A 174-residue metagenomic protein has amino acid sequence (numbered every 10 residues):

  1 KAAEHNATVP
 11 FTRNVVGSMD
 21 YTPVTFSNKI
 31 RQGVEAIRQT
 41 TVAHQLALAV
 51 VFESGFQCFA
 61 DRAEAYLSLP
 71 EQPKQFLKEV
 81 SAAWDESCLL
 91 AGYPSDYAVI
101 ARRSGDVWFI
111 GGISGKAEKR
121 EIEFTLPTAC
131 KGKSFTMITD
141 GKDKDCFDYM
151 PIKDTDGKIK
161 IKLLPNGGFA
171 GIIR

Functional and structural regions predicted by a protein language model:
K1-E64, G92: Glycan-recognition surfaces
V51, I110, N166: Conserved, mostly hydrophobic/aromatic
E64-P73: A glycine-rich phosphate-binding loop feature that marks nucleotide/adenosyl-phosphate handling sites
P73-R102: Edge strands and adjacent loops of beta-rich recognition modules
Y93-C130, F169-A170: Carbohydrate-binding surface patches
T128-K133, G141: A common structural junction motif
M137-D156: Solvent-exposed beta-strand/loop surfaces of large extracellular or lumenal domains
P151-R174: C-terminal beta-strand-rich structural cap/linker in extracellular carbohydrate-active enzymes
